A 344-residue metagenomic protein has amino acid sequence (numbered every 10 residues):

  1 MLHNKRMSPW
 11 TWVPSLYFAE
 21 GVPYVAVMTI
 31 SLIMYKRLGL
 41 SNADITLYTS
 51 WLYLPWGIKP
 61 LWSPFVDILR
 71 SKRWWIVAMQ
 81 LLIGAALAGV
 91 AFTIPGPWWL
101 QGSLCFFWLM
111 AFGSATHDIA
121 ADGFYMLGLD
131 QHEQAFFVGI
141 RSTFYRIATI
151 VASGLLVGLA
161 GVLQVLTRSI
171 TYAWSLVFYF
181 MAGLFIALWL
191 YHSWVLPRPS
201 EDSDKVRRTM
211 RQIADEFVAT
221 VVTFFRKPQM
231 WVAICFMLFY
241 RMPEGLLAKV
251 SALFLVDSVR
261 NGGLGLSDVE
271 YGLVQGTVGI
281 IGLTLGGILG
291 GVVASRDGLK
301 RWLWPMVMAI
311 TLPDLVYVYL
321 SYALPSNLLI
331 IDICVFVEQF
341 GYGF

Functional and structural regions predicted by a protein language model:
M1-M7, L40, A91-G102, T116-H117 (+4 more regions): Intracellular loop-helix junctions on the cytosolic face of multi-pass helical membrane proteins
L2-W56, W231-N261, G272: Helix-loop boundary and gating motifs at the non-cytosolic
F18, A86, W98-H117, S326-F344: Hydrophobic core of transmembrane alpha-helices in multi-pass small-molecule transporters, especially MFS/SLC-type
S31, A115-L129, G343-F344: Intracellular juxtamembrane helix-capping segments at the cytosolic ends of symmetry-related transmembrane helices
G57-S71, L285-W304: Helix-to-loop junctions at the C-terminal end of transmembrane segments in multipass secondary transporters
V77, L81-W98, M308-S326: C-terminal ends and interior cores of transmembrane alpha-helices in multi-pass membrane transporters/permeases
K300-F344: C-terminal transmembrane helical hairpin of 12-TM major facilitator-type secondary transporters
